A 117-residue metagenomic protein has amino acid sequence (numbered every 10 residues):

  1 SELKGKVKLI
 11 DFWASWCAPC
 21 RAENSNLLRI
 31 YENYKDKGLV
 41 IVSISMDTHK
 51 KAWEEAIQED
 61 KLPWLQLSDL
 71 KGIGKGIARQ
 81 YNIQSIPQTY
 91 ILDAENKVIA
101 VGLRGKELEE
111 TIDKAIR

Functional and structural regions predicted by a protein language model:
K4, F12-R29: Conserved redox-active cysteine motifs that mediate thiol-disulfide chemistry, especially di-cysteine Cys-X(1-2)-Cys
K6-K8, P87: Alpha/beta-hydrolase fold active-site loops
D11, V42-S45, L67: Short beta-strand segments
W16, E23, M46, E55-I57: Long, His/Glu/Asp-enriched segments that create or flank divalent metal/ion-associated functional microenvironments
N33-K37: Short helix-capping segments at alpha-helix termini
E54-Y90, A94-E95: Short, internal strand/loop/helix patches that form the active-site neighborhood or redox-interaction surface
I91-R117: Thiol-/selenol-based redox modules, centered on thioredoxin-like and closely related oxidoreductase domains
